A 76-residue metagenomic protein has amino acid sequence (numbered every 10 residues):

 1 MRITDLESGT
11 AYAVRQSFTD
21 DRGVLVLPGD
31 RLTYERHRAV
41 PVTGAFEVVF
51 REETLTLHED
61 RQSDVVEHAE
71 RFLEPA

Functional and structural regions predicted by a protein language model:
M1-T19: Mixed-charge, Lys/Arg-rich low-complexity intrinsically disordered regions
T4, R15, E35, V49-R51 (+1 more regions): A structural detector for beta-sheet-dominated domains
E7-S8, V40-A45: A short, compositionally biased
G9, G23, E53-L55: Detector for glycine-centered tight turns/loop "hinges" at secondary-structure junctions
F18-D21, R38-P41: Short, charged beta-turn/beta-strand-edge "cap" motif at the junction between a beta-strand and an adjacent loop
V26-R38: Conserved beta-strand/loop element in small beta-rich adapter and peptidoglycan-binding domains
F46-A76: Intrinsically disordered, low-complexity, charged/polar segments
